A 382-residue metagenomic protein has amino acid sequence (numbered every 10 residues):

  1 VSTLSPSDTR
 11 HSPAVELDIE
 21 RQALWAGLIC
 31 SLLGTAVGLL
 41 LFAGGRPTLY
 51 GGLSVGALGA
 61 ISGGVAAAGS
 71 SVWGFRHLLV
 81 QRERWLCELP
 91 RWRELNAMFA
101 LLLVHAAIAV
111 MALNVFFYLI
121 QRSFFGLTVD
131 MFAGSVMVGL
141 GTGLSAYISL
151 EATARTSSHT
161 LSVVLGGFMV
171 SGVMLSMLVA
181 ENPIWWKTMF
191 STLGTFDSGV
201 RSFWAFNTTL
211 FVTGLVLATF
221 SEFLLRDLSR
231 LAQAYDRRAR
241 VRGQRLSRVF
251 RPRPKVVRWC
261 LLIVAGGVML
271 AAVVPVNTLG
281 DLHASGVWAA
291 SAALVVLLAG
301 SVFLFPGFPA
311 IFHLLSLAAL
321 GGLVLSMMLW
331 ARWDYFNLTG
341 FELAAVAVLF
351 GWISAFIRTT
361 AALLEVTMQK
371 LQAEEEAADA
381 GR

Functional and structural regions predicted by a protein language model:
V1-W73, G381: N-terminal signal-anchor module of multipass membrane proteins
A23-L28, G52-A66, M98-V104, L127-T142 (+3 more regions): Alpha-helical transmembrane segments of polytopic membrane proteins
L32-G34, L102-V110, A293-L294, F312-A331: Hydrophobic alpha-helical membrane segments
S70-L78, T213-A234: Transmembrane alpha-helical segments in integral membrane proteins
C87-L101, A112-A205: Membrane-interface helix-loop-helix junctions at boundaries between adjacent transmembrane segments
E88-W92, L225-I263: Cytoplasmic juxtamembrane regions at transmembrane-helix boundaries
T142-A152, A293-P309, F356-T360: Alpha-helical transmembrane segments in multipass membrane proteins, preferentially the mid-helix core
A310-R382: Terminal transmembrane helical module of multi-pass membrane proteins
